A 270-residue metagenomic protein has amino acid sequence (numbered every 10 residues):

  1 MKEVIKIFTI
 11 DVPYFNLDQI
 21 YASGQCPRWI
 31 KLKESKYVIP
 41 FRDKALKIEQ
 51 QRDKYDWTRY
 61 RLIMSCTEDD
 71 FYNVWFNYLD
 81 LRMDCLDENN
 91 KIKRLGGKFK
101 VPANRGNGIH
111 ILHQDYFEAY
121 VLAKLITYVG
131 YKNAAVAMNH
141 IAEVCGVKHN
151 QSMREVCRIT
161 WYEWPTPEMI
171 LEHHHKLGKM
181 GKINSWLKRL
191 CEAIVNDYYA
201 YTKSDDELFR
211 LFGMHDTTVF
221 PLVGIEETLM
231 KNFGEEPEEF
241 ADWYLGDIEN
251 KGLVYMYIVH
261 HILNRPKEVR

Functional and structural regions predicted by a protein language model:
M1-R270: HhH-family (HhH-GPD) DNA N-glycosylase catalytic core used in base-excision repair
